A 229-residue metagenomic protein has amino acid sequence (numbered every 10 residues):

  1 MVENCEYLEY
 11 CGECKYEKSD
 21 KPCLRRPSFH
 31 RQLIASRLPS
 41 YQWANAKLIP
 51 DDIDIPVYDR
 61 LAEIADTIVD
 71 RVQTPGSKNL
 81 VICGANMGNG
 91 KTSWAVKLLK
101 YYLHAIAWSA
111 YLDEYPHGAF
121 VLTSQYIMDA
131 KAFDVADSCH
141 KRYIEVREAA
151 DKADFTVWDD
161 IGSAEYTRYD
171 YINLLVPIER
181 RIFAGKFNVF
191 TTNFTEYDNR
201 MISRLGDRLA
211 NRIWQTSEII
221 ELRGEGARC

Functional and structural regions predicted by a protein language model:
M1-I68, Q215-I220, R228-C229: A short, basic N-terminal segment
Y41, Y111-D113, R208-W214: Short, conserved catalytic or adaptor-binding loops enriched in Gly and charged residues
P56-A65, A85, N89, L103-K152 (+1 more regions): Short glycine-rich substrate-engagement loop in P-loop NTPases that contacts/grips substrate
T74-V96: Walker A/P-loop nucleotide-binding motif
V96-L103: A conserved segment at the C-terminal end of the G1
H117, K152-F155, A184-F190: Loop/turn-to-beta-strand initiation segments
I127-D134, I161-C229: Replace "adjacent to P-loop NTPase cores in ATP/GTP-dependent enzymes" with "adjacent to NTP-binding cores
